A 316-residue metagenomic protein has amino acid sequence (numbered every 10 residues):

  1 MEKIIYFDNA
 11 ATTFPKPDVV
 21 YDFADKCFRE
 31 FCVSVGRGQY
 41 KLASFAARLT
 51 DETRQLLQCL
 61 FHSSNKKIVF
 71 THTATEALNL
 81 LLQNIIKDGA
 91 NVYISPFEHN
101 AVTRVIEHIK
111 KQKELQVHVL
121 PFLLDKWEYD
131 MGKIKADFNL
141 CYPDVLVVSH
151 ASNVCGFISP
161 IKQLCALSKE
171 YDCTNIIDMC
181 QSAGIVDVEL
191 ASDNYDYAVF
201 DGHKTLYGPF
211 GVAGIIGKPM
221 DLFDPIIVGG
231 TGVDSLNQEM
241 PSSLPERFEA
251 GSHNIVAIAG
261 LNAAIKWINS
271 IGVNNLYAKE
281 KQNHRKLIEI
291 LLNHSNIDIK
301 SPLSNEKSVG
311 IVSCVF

Functional and structural regions predicted by a protein language model:
M1-F316: Pyridoxal 5′-phosphate
